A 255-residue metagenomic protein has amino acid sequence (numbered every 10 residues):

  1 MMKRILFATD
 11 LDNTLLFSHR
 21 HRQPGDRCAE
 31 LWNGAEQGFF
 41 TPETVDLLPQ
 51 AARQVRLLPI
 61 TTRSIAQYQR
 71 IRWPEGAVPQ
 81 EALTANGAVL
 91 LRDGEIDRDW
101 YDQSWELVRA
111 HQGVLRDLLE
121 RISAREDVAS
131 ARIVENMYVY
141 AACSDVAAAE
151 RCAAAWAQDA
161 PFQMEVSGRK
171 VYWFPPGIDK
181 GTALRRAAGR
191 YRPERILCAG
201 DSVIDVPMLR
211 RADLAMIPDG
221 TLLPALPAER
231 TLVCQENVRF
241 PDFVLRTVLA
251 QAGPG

Functional and structural regions predicted by a protein language model:
M2-F7, L11-P59: Active-site neighborhood of HAD-like aspartate-dependent phosphohydrolases
I5-F7, Q80, I196: The start of beta-strands in P-loop NTPase/AAA+ ATPase cores
S18-H19, Y68-I71, D93-G94, P207-M208 (+1 more regions): Short glycine-/acidic-enriched loop or helix-start segments at secondary-structure transitions that form or flank
Q23-R27, E75-A77, A215: Glycine-rich, phosphate-binding/catalytic loops in enzymes
G38-I122: Active-site phosphate-binding/coordination module
L57, A82, I196, A215-M216: Short, well-ordered beta-strand core segments
L118-R211, T221-L222, L226: Conserved acidic, metal-coordinating active-site core of Asp-based, Mg2+-dependent phosphoryl-transfer enzymes
D219-G255: Asp-based, Mg2+/Mn2+-dependent phosphohydrolase catalytic module
